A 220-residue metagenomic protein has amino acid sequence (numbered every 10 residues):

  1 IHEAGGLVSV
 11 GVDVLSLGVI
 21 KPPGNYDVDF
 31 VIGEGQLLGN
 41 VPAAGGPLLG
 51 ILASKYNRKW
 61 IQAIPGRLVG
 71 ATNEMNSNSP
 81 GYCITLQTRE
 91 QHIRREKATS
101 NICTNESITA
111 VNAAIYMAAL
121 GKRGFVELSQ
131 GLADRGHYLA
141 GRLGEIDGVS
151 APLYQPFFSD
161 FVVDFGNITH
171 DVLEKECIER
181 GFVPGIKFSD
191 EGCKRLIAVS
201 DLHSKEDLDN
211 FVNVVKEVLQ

Functional and structural regions predicted by a protein language model:
I1-G81, G148, V163, N167 (+3 more regions): Conserved PLP-enzyme active-site core in the AAT-like
L38-D147, A151-Y154: Active-site C-terminal subdomain of aminotransferase-like
R123-N210: Conserved C-terminal alpha-helix-loop-beta "cap" of PLP-dependent enzymes that closes/shapes the active-site mouth
V214-V218: C-terminal alpha-helix
